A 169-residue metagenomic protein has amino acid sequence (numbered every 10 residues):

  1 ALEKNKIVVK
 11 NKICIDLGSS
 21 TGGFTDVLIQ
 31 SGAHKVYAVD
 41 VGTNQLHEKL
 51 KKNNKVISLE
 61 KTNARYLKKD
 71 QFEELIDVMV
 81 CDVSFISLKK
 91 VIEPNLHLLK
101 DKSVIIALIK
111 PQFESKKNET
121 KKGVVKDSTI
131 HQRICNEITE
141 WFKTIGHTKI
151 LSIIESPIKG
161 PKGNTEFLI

Functional and structural regions predicted by a protein language model:
E3-K10, F72-E73: Glycine-rich helix-loop-beta junction characteristic of Rossmann-like nucleotide cofactor-binding loops
K10-S20: Conserved class I S-adenosyl-L-methionine
I15, K35-Y37: Conserved beta-strand positions in the Rossmann-like core of class I SAM-dependent methyltransferases
T21-G32: Conserved SAM-binding loop of SAM-dependent methyltransferases across substrates and taxa, primarily the Class I
Y37-K90: S-adenosyl-L-methionine
K89-I106: A short glycine-rich, Lys/Arg-flanked "PGG" loop and its adjoining helix->strand segment in the class I
P111-D127: Short, glycine-/aromatic-enriched active-site segment of Class I SAM-dependent methyltransferases
I138, F142-I169: Class I S-adenosyl-L-methionine
